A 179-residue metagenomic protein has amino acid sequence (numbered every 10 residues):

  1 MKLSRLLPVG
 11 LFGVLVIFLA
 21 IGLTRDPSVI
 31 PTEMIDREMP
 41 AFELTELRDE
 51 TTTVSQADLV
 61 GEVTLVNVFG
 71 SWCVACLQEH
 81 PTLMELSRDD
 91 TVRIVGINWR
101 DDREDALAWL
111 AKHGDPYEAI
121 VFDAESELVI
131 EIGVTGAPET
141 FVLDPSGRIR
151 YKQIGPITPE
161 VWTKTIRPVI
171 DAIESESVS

Functional and structural regions predicted by a protein language model:
M1-T45, S179: N-terminal targeting signals for export/organelle localization
T24-R25, T45-T51, V121-D123: Short gly/ser/thr-rich secondary-structure transition/capping motifs
F42-L65: A short beta-strand-turn-helix
L65-V66, I94, T140: Hydrophobic beta-strand anchors of alpha/beta hydrolase catalytic cores
N67-C73, W99: Aromatic-flanked redox-active Cys/Sec active sites in thiol-based oxidoreductases, especially the WC-centered
S71-Q78, E139: C-type cytochrome heme c attachment motif
L77-G114, A124-I130: Structural microenvironment flanking redox-active thiols in thiol-disulfide oxidoreductases
A111-P116, D123-E174, S179: Thiol/disulfide oxidoreductase modules built on the thioredoxin-like
